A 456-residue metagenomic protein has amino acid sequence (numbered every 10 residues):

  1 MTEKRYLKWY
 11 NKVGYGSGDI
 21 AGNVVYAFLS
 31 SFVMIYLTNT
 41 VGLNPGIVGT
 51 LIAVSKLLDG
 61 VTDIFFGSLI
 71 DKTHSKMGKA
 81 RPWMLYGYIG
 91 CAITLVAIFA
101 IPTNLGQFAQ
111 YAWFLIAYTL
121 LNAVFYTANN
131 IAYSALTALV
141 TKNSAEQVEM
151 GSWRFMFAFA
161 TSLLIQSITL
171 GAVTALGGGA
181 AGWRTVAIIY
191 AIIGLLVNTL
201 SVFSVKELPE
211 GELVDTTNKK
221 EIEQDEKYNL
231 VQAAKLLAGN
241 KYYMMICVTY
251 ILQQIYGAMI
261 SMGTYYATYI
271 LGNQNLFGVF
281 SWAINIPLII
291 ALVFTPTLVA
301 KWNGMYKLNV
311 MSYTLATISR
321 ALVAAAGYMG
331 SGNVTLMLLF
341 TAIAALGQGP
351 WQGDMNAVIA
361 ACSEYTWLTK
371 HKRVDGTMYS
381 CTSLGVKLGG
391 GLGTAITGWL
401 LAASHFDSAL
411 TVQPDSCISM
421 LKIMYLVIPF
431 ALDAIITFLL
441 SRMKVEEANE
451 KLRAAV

Functional and structural regions predicted by a protein language model:
T2-V456: Membrane-embedded alpha-helical bundles of multi-pass transporters/translocases, especially carrier/permease families
